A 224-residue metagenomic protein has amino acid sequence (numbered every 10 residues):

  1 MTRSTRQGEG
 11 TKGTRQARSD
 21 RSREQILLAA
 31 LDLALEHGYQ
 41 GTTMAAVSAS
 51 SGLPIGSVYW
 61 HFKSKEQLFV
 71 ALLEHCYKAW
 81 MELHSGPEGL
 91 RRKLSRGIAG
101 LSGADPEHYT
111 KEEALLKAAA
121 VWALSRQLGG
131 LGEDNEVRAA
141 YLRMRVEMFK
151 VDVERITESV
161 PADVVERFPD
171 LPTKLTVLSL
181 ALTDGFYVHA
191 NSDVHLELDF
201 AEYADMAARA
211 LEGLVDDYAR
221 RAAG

Functional and structural regions predicted by a protein language model:
M1-R21, A219-G224: N-terminal intrinsically disordered/low-complexity leader segments
G13-A17, R21, K63, Q67 (+2 more regions): Residues at secondary-structure transition points
Q25, A29-Q67, A71: Helix-turn-helix
A71, E82-K117, V165-S179, A201-A204: Hydrophobic alpha-helical connector segments
E74-W80: Short, basic, alpha-helical segments at the C-terminal edge of helix-turn-helix-like DNA-binding modules
P87, G129-G132, A190-V194: Secondary-structure edge/capping motif, primarily at the C-terminal ends of alpha-helices and the immediately following
A99-E154: Short secondary-structure transition hinges
E136-V146, V160-G224: Hydrophobic/aromatic-rich alpha-helical bundle segments in the mid-to-C-terminal region
